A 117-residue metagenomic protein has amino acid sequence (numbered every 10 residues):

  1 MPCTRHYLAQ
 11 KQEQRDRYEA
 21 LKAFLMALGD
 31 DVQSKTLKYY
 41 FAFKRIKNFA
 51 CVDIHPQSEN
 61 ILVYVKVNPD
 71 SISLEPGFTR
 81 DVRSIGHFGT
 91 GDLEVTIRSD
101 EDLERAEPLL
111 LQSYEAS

Functional and structural regions predicted by a protein language model:
M1-K11: A short, surface-exposed helix-loop junction/capping segment
P2-C3, A20, R105: Exposed alpha-helical structural elements
R5-H6, A23, A27, R80 (+2 more regions): Charged/polar, solvent-exposed surface patches and flexible loops
A9, E13, R98-E101: A general boundary/transition motif marking the beginning of the first structured unit of a protein
K11-Q12, G29, P69, Y114: Generic secondary-structure transition motif, activating predominantly at the C-termini of alpha-helices
Q12-D31: Amphipathic alpha-helical segments
K35-L93: Short, conserved beta-strand/beta-arch hydrophobic-aromatic motifs that form part of recognition grooves or interface
I85-S117: Well-ordered alpha/beta subsegment
